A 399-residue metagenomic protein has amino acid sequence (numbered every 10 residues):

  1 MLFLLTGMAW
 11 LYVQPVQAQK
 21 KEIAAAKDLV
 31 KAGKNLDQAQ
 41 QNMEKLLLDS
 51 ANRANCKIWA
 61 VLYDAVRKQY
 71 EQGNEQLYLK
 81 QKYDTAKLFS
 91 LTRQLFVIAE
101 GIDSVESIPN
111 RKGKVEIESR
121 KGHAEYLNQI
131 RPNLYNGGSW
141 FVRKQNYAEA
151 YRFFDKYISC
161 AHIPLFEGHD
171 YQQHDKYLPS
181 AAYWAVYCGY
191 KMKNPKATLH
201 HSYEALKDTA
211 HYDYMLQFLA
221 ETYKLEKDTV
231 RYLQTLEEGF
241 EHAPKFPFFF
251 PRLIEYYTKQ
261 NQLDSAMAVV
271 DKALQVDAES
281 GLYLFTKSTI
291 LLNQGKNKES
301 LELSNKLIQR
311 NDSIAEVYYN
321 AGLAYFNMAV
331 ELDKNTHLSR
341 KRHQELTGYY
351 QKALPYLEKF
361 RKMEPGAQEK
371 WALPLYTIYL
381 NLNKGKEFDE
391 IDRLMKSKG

Functional and structural regions predicted by a protein language model:
Q19-T85: Start-of-domain marker
A25, Q38, L62, Q69 (+10 more regions): Structural register within alpha-helical repeat arrays
L29, V66, F141, A182 (+7 more regions): Residue at a conserved register position within TPR or TPR-like alpha-solenoid repeats
A32-G33, Q69, K144, M192 (+6 more regions): Structural motif corresponding to the intra-repeat A-B loop/turn of tetratricopeptide repeats
A39, T92-L95, A150, T198 (+6 more regions): Single-residue signature of alpha-solenoid repeat helices
S50-R53, H162, T209-H211, P244-K245 (+3 more regions): Short coil turns that delineate tetratricopeptide repeat
C56-V61, N136, E167-Q172, K176-W184 (+5 more regions): Alpha-solenoid helical repeat scaffolds
A65-Q145, R152-F153, C160-S180, F326-Y356: Short coil/linker segments at helix-helix boundaries
